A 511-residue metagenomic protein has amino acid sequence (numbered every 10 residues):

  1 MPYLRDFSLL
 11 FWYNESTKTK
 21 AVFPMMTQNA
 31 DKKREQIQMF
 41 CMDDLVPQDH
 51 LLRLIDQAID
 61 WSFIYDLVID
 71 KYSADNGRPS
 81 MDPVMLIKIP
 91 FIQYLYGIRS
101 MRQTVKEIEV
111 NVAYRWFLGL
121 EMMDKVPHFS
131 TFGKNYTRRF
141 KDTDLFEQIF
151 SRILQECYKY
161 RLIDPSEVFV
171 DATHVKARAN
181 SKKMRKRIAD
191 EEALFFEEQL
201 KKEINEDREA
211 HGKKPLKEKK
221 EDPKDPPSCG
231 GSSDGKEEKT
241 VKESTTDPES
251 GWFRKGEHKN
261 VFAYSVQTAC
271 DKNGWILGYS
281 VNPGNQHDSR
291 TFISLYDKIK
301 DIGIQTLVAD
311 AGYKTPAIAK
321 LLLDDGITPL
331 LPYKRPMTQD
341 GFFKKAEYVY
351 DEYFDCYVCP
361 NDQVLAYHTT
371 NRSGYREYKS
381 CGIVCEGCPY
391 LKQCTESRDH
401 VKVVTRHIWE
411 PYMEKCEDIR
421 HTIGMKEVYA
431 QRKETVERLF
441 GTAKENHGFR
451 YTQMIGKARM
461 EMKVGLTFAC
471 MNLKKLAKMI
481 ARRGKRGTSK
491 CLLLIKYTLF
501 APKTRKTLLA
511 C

Functional and structural regions predicted by a protein language model:
Y3, L10-Y13, K18-A21, K496-L499: Short, positively charged and aromatic/hydrophobic N-terminal segments
S8, P90, G97-V110, L120-C511: Anion-binding and metal-coordination hotspots
N14-R53: Hydrophobic alpha-helical membrane-insertion signals
P24, S73-G77, G424-E427: A ubiquitous short alpha-helical element
Q28-K32, R78-S80, M122: A short, ordered amphipathic alpha-helix with a cationic face
E35, Q48, W61, D82 (+2 more regions): Generic alpha-helical segment signature
Q48-F91, Y96-G97, I408: Basic, short loop/linker segments at the boundary and entry of helix-turn-helix/winged-helix-like folds
R115-G119: Short arginine-rich
